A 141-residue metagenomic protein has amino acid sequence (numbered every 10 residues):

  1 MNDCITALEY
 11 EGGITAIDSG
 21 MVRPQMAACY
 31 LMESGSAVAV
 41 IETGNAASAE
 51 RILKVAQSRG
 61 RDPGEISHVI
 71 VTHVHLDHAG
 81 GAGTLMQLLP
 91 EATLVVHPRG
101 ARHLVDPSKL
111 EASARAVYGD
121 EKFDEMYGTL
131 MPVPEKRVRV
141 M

Functional and structural regions predicted by a protein language model:
D3-R59: Conserved beta-strand hairpin/beta-sheet module of binuclear metal-dependent hydrolase folds, prominently
T15, V95, V138-M141: General small-molecule cofactor/ligand-binding pocket signal
A28, R51, G81, D106-P107: Residues at alpha-helix caps and immediate loop-helix transition turns in enzyme cores, especially N- and C-cap
E50-V96: Active-site metal-binding motif and surrounding structural segment of the metallo-beta-lactamase
R99-H103: Short histidine/acidic/glycine/proline-rich micro-motifs that form metal- and phosphate-coordinating active-site loops
L104-M141: Metallo-beta-lactamase
